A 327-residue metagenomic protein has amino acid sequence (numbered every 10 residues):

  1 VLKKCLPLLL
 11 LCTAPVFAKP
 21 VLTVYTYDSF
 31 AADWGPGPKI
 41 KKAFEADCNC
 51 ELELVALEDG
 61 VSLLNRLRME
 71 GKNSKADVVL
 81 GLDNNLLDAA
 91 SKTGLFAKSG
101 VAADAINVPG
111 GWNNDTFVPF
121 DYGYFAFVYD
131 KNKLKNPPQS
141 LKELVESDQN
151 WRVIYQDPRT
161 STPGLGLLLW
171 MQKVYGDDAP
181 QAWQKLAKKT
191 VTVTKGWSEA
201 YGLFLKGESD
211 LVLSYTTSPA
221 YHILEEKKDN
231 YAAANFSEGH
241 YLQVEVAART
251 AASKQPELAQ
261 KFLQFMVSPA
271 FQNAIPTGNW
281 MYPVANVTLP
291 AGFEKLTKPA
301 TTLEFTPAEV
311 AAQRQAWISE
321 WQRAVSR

Functional and structural regions predicted by a protein language model:
V21, Y25-G37, E58-S62, K75-S209: Extracytoplasmic ligand-binding site segments that recognize negatively charged/polar headgroups
P38-L54: Short alpha-helix C-terminal cap/hinge motif
N85-A89, L205, S209-N230, N279: A ligand-binding cleft/hinge motif common to bilobed small-molecule-binding domains
F96-A103, D115-P119, K142-V145, L211 (+3 more regions): Short beta-strand->loop
V108-P109, G123, W183-A187, V193-T194 (+3 more regions): Periplasmic-binding protein-like
A126-K133, Q172, Q243-Q255, A274: A bilobed periplasmic-binding-protein/Venus flytrap-type ligand-binding module shared by bacterial periplasmic
T250-T306: Mature extracytoplasmic/periplasmic domains
G292-R327: Extracellular/periplasmic bilobal clamshell ligand-binding domains
